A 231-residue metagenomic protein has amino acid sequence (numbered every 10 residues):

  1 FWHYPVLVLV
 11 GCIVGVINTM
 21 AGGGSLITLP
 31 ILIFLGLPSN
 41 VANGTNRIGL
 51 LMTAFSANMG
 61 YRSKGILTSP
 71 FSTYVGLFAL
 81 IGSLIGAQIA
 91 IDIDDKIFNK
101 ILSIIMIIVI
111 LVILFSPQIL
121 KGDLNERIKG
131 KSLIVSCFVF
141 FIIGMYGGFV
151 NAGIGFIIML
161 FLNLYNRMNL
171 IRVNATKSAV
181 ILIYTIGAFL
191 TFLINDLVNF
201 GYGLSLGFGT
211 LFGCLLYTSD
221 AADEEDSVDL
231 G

Functional and structural regions predicted by a protein language model:
F1-P38, N125-N174, L204: Selected transmembrane alpha-helices and immediately adjacent juxtamembrane segments of polytopic inner-membrane
P5, G44, I97-I104, I134 (+3 more regions): Alpha-helical transmembrane segments of integral membrane proteins
L9, I13, M52, I81 (+5 more regions): Lipid-exposed faces of alpha-helical membrane segments in multi-pass integral membrane proteins
S39-T45, P70-F71, M168-K177: Membrane-interface alpha-helices at helix entry/exit sites of multi-pass transporters
G44, I48-I97, T185-D220: Selective hydrophobic functional segments
S56-I66, I104-I128: Transmembrane helix exit motif
D92-M106, Q118-L124, L197, G201 (+1 more regions): Loop-to-transmembrane alpha-helix entry segments
Y217, A221-G231: Single conserved hydrophobic/aromatic residue that forms the stacking wall/gate of nucleotide- or nucleobase-binding
